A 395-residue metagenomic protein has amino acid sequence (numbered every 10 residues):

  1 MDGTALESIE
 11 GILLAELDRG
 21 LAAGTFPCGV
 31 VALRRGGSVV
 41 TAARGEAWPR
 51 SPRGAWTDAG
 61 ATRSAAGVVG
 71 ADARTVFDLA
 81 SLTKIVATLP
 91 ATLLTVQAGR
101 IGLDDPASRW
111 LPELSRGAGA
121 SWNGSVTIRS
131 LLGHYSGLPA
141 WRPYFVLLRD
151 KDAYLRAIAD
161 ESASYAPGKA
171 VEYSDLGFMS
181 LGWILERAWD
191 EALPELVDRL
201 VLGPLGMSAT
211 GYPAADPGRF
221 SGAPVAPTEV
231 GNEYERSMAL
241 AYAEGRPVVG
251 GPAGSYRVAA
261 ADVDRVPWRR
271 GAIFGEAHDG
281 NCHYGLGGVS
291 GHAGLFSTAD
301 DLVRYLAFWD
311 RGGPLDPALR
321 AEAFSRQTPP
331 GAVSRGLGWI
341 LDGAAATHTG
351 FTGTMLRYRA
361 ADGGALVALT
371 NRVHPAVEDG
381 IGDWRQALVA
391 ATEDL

Functional and structural regions predicted by a protein language model:
E7, A23, P27, R35 (+4 more regions): Active-site-proximal loop and beta-strand segments within enzyme catalytic domains
I9-L21: Short, basic/aromatic recognition patches
T25-C28, G350-T352: Short, small/polar residue-rich loop motifs at catalytic or cofactor-binding pockets
C28-L33, L356: Short beta-strand scaffold segments in enzyme catalytic cores
R34-V40: Short, glycine-anchored, charge-dense loop/turn motifs used at functional sites
V40-A43, L356, G363-A376: Short, well-ordered beta-strand elements
G60, G119-A344: Short, surface-exposed loop or secondary-structure junction motifs that flank catalytic or metal-binding residues
R311, L319-A332, P375-L395: Short, gly/Ser/Thr-rich active-site loops of penicillin-recognizing serine hydrolases
